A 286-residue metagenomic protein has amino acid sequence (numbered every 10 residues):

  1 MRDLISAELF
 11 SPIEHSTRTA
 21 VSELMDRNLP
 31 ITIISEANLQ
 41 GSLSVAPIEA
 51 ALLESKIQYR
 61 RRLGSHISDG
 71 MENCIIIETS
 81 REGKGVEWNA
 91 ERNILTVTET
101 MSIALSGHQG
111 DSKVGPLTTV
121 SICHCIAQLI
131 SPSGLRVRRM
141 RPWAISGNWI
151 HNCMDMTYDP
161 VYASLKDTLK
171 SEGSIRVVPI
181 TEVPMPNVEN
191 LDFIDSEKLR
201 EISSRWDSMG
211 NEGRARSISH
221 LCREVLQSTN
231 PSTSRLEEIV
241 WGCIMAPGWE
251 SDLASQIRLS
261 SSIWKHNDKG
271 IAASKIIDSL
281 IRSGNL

Functional and structural regions predicted by a protein language model:
M1-L286: Replace "Mg2+/Mn2+-dependent" with "divalent metal-dependent
